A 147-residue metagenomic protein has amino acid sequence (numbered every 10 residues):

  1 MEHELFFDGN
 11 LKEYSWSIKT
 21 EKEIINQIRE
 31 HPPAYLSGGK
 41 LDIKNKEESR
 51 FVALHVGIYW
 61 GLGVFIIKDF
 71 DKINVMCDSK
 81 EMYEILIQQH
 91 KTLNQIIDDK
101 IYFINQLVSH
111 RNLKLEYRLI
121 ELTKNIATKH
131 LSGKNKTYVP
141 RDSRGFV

Functional and structural regions predicted by a protein language model:
M1-E48: RNase H-like nuclease fold core
E2, K44, Y59, I101-F103: Residue-level detector of functional hotspots within protein domains
E4-G9, Y14-S17, N74-M76, M82-V147: C-terminal functional segments of enzyme domains
N26, G38, I43, V64-I67 (+2 more regions): Hydrophobic transmembrane signal anchors and adjacent membrane-proximal interface regions, especially in viral
I28-V75: Acidic helix/loop or adjacent segment enriched in Glu/Asp that either coordinates divalent metal
